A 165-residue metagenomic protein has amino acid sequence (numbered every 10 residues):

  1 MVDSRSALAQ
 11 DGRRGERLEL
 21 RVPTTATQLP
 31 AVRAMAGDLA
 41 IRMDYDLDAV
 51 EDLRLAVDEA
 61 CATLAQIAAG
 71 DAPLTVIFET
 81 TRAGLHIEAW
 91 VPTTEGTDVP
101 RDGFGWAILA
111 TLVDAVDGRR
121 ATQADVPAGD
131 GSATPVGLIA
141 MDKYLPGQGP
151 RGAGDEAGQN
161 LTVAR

Functional and structural regions predicted by a protein language model:
M1-E19, T63-R165: Conserved beta-strand-loop-beta-strand hairpin that lines the nucleotide-binding pocket of ATP/GTP-utilizing enzymes
A7, P30, A56-E59: Coiled-coil dimerization/phosphotransfer module
R13-D46: Helix-loop-beta hinge of the Bergerat
A26, L47, E51, D98-G103: Ordered, soluble secondary-structure elements with a strong preference for glycine-centered loop motifs and nearby
L47-D71: Conserved ATP-binding N-box helix of the HATPase_c
